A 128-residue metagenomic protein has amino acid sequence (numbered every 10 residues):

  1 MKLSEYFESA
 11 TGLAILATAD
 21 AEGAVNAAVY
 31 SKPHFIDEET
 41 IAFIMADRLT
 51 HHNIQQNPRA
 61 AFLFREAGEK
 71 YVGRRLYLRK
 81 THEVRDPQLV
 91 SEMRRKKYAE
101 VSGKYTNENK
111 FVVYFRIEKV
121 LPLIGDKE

Functional and structural regions predicted by a protein language model:
M1-E128: Binding-site signature for planar aromatic cofactors or substrates
